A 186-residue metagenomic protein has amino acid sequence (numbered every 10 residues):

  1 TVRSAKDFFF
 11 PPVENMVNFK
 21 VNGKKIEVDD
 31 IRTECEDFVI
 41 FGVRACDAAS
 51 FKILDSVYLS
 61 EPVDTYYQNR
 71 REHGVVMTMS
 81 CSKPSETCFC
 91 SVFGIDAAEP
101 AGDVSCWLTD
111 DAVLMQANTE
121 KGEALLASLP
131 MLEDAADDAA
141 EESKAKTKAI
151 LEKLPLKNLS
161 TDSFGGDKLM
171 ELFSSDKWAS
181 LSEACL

Functional and structural regions predicted by a protein language model:
T1-W178, S182, L186: Iron-sulfur-associated redox domains of electron-transfer enzymes in respiratory and anaerobic energy metabolism
